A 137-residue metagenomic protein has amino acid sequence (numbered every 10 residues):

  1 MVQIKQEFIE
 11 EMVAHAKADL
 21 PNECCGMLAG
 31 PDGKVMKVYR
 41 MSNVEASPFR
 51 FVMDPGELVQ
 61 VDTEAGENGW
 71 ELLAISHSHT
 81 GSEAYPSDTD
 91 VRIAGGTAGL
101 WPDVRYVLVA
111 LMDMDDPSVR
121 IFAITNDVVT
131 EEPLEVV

Functional and structural regions predicted by a protein language model:
M1-L72, E83-V137: Conserved beta-strand-loop surface patch within small alpha/beta domains used for substrate/adaptor or ligand engagement
H77-G81: Histidine-centered divalent metal-coordination motifs
